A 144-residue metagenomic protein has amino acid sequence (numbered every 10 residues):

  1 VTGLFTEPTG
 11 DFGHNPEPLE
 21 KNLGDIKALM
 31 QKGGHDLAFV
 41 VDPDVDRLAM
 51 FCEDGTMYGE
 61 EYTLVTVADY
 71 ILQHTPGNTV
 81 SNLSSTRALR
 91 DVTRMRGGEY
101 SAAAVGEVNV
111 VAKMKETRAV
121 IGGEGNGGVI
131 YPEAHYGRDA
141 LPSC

Functional and structural regions predicted by a protein language model:
V1-S143: Phosphate-binding chemistry for phosphorylated carbohydrates and sugar-nucleotides
